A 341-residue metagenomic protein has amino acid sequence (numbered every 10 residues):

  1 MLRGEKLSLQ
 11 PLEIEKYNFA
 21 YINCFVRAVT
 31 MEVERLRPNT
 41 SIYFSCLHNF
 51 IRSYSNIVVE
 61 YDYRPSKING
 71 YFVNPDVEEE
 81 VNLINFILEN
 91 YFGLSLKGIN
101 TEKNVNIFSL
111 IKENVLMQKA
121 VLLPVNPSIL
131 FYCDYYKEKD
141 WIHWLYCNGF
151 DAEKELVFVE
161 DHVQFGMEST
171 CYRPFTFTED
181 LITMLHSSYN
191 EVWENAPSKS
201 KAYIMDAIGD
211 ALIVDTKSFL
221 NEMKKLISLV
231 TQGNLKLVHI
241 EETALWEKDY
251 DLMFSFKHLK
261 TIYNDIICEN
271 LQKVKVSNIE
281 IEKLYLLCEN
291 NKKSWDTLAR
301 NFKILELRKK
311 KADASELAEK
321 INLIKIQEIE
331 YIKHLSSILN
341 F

Functional and structural regions predicted by a protein language model:
L2-F44, H48-S198, A202, D206: Conserved active-site-adjacent core of cysteine acyl-enzyme catalytic domains
L12-K16, A244, A312-S315: Short coil/turn segments at secondary-structure junctions
N18, I22, V77, N104 (+7 more regions): Intrinsic-disorder-associated interaction segments
A28, C46, L83, I87 (+8 more regions): Exposed alpha-helical structural elements
R35, N114, L226-L229, N301 (+1 more regions): Residues that form generic nucleotide/phosphate-binding pockets
H143, K260, E328: Histidine-centered active-site/metal-ligand motif
A152-N270: Noncatalytic regulatory segments and standalone regulatory/sensor domains
N264-F341: Charged, long alpha-helical assembly modules
